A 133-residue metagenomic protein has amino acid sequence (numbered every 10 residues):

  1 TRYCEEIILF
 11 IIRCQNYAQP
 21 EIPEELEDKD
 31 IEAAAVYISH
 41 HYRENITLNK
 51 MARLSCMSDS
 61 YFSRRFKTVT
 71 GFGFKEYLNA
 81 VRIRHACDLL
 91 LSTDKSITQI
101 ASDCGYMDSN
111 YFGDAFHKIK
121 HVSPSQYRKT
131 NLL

Functional and structural regions predicted by a protein language model:
T1-I22, L26, E32-A33: An amphipathic alpha-helical interaction segment
I7, V69, A86: DNA major-groove recognition helices of helix-turn-helix
I8-Q15, I38, F66, L90: Hydrophobic recognition helices of helix-based DNA-binding modules
L9, L48, L78, L89-L90: Generic leucine side-chain signal with a strong bias for well-ordered alpha-helical environments
K29-Y37, R82-D88: Pre-recognition alpha-helix immediately N-terminal to the DNA-recognition helix within helix-turn-helix or winged-helix
Y37-S39, E44-I83, K95, A101-T130: Basic/polar phosphate-binding segments, predominantly the helix-turn-helix DNA-binding elements of transcriptional
